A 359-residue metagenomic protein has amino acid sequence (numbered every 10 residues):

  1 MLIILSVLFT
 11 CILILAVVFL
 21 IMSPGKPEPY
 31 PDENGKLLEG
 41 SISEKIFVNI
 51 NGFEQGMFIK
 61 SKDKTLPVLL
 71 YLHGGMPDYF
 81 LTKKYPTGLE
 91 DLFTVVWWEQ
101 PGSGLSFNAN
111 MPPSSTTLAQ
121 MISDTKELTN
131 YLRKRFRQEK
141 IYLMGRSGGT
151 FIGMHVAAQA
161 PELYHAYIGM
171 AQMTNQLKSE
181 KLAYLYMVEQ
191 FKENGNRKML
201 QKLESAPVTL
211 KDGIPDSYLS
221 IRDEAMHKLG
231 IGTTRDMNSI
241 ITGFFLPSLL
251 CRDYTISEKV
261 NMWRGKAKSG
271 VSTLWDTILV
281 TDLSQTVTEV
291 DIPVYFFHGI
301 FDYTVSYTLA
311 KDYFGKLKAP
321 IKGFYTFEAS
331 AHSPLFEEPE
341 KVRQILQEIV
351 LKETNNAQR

Functional and structural regions predicted by a protein language model:
Y79-F80, G102-T116: Glycine-rich "HGGG/HGxG" loop immediately N-terminal to the catalytic nucleophile of the alpha/beta-hydrolase
L89-N108: Conserved alpha/beta-hydrolase
Q120-K140: Conserved acidic catalytic loop of the alpha/beta-hydrolase fold
Q138-K178: Conserved hydrolase catalytic core segment
E162-L210: A catalytic-pocket lid/entrance helix-loop region that shapes and gates access to the active site across common
R197-Q285, I292: Alpha/beta-hydrolase
V290, F296-H298, D302: Short beta-strand/loop motif that positions the catalytic acidic residue of the alpha/beta-hydrolase fold
S330-P339, R343: Catalytic histidine-centered segment of alpha/beta-hydrolase-like enzymes
